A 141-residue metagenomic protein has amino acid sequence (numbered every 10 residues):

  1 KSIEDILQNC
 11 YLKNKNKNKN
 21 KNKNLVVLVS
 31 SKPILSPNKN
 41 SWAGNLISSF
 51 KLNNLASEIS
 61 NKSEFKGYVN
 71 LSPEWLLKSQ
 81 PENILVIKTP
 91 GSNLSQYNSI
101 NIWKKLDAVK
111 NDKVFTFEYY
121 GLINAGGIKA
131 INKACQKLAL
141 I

Functional and structural regions predicted by a protein language model:
K1-L35, S57, K113-I141: Extracytoplasmic substrate-binding proteins
D5-I6, E64-V69: Short gly/ser/thr-rich secondary-structure transition/capping motifs
Q8-K15, S48-L52, P81: Sec-exported extracytoplasmic/periplasmic mature domains
A43-K66, K88, E118: His/Asp/Glu-enriched short active-site or ligand-binding loop at hydrolase and phosphoryl-transfer sites
V69-N70, I100: Structural motif corresponding to alpha-helix initiation and N-cap regions
N70-Q80: Short helices/loops that flank or line small-molecule/ion binding pockets
S79, N83-I141: Structured C-terminal subdomain patch of bacterial secreted/periplasmic proteins
